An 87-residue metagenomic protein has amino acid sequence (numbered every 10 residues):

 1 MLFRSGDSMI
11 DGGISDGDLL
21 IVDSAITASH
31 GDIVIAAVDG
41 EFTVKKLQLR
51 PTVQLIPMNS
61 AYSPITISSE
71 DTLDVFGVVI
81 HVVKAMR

Functional and structural regions predicted by a protein language model:
M1-R87: Acidic/glycine-rich C-terminal interaction modules and beta/coil loop segments that lie outside canonical DNA-binding
